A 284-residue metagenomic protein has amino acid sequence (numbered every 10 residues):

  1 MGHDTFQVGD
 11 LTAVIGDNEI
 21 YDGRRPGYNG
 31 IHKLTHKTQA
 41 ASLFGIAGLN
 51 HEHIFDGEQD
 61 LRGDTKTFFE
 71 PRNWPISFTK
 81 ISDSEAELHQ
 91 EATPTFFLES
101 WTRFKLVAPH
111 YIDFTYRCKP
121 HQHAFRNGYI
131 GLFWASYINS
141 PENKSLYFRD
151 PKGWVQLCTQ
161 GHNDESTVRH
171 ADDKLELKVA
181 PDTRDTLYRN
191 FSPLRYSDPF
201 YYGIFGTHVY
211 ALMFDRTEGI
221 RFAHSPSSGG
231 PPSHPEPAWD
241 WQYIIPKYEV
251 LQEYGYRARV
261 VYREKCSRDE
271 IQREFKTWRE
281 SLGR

Functional and structural regions predicted by a protein language model:
M1-G2, F6-G9, S77-E85, V107-A108 (+2 more regions): Short, ordered beta-strand-loop transition motifs
M1-G9, K178-R284: Beta-strand-rich recognition/accessory modules
M1-R72: Acidic-aromatic substrate-binding/catalytic surfaces of carbohydrate-active enzymes
D4-F6, V14-I15, Y28-L34, S84-T93 (+3 more regions): Generic recognition of long tandem-repeat/solenoid scaffolds
V8-D22, L98-K105, Y210-F214: Broad, structure-driven detector of short, well-ordered beta-strand segments within folded domains
E58-Y111, C118-F125: Extended, loop-rich substrate-binding clefts of extracytoplasmic carbohydrate-active enzymes
Y111-N163, R268: Acidic (Asp/Glu-rich), glycine- and aromatic
S140-V209: Short helix-loop boundary/capping segments
